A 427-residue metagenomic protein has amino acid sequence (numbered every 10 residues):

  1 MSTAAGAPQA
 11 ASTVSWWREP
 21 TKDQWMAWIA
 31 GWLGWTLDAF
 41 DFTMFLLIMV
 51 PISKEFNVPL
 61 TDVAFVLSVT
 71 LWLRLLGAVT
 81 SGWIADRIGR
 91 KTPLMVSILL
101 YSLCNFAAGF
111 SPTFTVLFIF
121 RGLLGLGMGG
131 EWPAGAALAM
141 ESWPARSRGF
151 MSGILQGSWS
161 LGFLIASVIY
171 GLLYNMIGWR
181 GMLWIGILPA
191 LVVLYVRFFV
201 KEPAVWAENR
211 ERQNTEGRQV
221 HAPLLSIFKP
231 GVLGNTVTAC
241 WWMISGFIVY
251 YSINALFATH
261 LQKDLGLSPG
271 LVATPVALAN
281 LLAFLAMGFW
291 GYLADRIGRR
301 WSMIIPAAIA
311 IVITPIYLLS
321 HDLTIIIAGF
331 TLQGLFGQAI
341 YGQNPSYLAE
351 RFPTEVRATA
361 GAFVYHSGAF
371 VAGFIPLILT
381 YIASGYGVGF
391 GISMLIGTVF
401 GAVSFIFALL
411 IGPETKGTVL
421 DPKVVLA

Functional and structural regions predicted by a protein language model:
M1-F40, F45: Cytosolic juxtamembrane N-terminal segment immediately preceding the first transmembrane helix of multi-pass
L46, L233-F284: Extracytoplasmic gate region of multi-pass secondary transporters
N57, G89, F110-V116, P144 (+2 more regions): Helix-breaking motifs and short loop linkers at transmembrane-helix boundaries and internal kinks in secondary membrane
S68-S81, A277-W290: Central cavity-lining transmembrane alpha-helices of secondary-active solute carriers, predominantly the Major
L76-P112, I297: Conserved MFS/SLC helix-loop-helix module at the cytosolic interface between two early adjacent transmembrane helices
F120-G157: Cytoplasmic helix-loop-helix junction between adjacent transmembrane helices in 12-TM secondary transporters
L155-F198: Helix-loop-helix hairpin linking two adjacent transmembrane segments in secondary transporters
Y292-A294, R299-N344: C-terminal transmembrane helical hairpin of 12-TM major facilitator-type secondary transporters
